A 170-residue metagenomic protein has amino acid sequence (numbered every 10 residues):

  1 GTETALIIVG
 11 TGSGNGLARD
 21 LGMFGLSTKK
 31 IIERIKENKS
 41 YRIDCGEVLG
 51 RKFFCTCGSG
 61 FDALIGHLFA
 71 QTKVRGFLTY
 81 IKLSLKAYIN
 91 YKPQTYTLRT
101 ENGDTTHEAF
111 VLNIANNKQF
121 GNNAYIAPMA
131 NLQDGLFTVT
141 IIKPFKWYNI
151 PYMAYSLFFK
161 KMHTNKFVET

Functional and structural regions predicted by a protein language model:
T2-F110: Catalytic core of DAGKc-family lipid kinases
R19, A124-Y125, Y152: Short, well-ordered secondary-structure micro-motifs
R42, L49, K92, E108 (+4 more regions): A generic structural signal for well-ordered coil/turn residues at beta-strand boundaries that shape enzyme active-site
G58, D62, N113-A127: Glycine-rich phosphate/pyrophosphate-binding beta-alpha loops
D62-I65, T106-E108, F120-N123, W147-I150: Short acidic/glycine-rich loop or secondary-structure boundary segments that cap or lie
K73-T79, P128-Y148: Gly/Ser/Thr-rich active-site loops/lids in small-molecule metabolic enzymes that frequently grip phosphoryl groups
T100-N102, T106, N131, I141-T170: ATP/nucleoside-binding phosphotransfer catalytic cores, i.e., glycine-rich phosphate-binding loops
